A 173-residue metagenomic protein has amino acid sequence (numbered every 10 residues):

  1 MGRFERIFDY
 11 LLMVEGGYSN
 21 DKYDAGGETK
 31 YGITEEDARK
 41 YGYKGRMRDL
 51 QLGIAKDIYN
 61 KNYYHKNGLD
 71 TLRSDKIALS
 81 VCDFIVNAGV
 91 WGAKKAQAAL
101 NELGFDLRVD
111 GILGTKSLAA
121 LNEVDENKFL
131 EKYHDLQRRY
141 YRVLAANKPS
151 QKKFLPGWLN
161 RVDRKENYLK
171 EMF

Functional and structural regions predicted by a protein language model:
M1-F173: Cell-wall polysaccharide-cleaving catalytic domain and substrate-binding groove, primarily in peptidoglycan/chitin
